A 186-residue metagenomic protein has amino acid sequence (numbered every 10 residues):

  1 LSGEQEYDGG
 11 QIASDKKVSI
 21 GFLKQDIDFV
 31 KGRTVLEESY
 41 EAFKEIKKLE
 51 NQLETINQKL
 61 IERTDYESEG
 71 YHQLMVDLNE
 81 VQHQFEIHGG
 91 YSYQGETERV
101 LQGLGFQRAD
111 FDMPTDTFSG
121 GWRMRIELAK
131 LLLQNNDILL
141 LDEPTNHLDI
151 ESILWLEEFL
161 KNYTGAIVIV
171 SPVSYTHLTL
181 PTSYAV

Functional and structural regions predicted by a protein language model:
L1-L178, S183: ABC ATP-binding cassette signature C-motif
